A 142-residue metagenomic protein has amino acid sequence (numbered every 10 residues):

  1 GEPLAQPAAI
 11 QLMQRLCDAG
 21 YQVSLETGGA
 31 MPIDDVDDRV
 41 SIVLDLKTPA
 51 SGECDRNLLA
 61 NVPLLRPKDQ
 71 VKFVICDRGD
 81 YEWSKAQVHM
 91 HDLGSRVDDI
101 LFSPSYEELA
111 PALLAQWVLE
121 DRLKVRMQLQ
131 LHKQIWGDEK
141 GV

Functional and structural regions predicted by a protein language model:
G1: Active-site beta-strand/loop signature of hydrolases that rely on acidic residues for catalysis
L4-V142: Conserved AdoMet/S-adenosylmethionine-binding subsite of the radical SAM
